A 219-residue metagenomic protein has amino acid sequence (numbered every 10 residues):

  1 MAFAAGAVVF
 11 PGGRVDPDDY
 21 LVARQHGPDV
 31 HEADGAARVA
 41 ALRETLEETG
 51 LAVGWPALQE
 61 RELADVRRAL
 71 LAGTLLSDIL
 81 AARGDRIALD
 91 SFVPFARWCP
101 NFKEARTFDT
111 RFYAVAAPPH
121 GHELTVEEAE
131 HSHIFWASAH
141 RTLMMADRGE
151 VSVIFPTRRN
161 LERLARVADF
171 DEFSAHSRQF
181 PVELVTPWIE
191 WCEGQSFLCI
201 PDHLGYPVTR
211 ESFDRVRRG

Functional and structural regions predicted by a protein language model:
M1-G219: N-terminal leader/linker segments that precede catalytic domains of diphosphate-processing enzymes
